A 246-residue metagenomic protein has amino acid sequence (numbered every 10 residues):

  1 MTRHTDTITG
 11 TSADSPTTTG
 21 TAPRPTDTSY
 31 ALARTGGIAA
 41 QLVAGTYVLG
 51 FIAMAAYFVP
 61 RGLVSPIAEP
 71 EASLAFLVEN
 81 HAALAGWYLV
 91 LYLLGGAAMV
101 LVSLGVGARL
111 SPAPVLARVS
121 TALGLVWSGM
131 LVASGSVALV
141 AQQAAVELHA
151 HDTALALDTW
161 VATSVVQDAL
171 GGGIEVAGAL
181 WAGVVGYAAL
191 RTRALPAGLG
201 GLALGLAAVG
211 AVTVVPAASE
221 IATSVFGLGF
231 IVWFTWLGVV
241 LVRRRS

Functional and structural regions predicted by a protein language model:
T2-G10, D14-S246: Hydrophobic, aromatic-enriched alpha-helical segments typical of multi-pass transmembrane helices
